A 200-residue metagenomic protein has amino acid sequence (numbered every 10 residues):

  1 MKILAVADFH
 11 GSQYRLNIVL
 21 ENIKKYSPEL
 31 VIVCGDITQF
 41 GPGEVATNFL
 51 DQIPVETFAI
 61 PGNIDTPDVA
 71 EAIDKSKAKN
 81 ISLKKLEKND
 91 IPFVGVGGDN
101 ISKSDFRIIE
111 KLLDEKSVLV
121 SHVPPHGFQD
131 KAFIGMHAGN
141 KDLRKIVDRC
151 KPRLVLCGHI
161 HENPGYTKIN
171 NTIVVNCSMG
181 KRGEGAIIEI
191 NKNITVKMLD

Functional and structural regions predicted by a protein language model:
M1-H10, D90-D99, V118-H122, I173-S178 (+1 more regions): Active-site-proximal beta-strand elements of phosphoester/diester hydrolases
A5-A7, V31-D36, T57-N63, N80-S82 (+4 more regions): Active-site neighborhood of phospho(di)ester-bond hydrolases with catalytic His/Asp-centered motifs
H10-R15, T38-G43, N63-A70, K85-E87 (+4 more regions): Active-site environment of divalent metal-dependent phosphoester hydrolases
G11-K88: Core catalytic region of metal-dependent phosphoesterases/phosphodiesterases, especially metallo-beta-lactamase-like
I18, K85-I91, N100, R144-C150 (+1 more regions): Binuclear metal-dependent phosphoesterase catalytic core
Y26, D114, C150: Active-site charged/polar residues at nucleotide-handling catalytic sites that mediate phosphoryl, nucleotidyl
I64-I146: Conserved catalytic scaffold of divalent metal-dependent phosphoesterases
